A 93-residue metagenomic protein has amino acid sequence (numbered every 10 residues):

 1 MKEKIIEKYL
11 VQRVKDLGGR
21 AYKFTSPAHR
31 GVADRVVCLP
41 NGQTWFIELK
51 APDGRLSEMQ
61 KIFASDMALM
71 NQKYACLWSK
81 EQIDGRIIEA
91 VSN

Functional and structural regions predicted by a protein language model:
M1-N93: Catalytic phosphate/metal-binding cores of nucleic-acid and nucleotide-processing enzymes, i.e., regions that mediate
